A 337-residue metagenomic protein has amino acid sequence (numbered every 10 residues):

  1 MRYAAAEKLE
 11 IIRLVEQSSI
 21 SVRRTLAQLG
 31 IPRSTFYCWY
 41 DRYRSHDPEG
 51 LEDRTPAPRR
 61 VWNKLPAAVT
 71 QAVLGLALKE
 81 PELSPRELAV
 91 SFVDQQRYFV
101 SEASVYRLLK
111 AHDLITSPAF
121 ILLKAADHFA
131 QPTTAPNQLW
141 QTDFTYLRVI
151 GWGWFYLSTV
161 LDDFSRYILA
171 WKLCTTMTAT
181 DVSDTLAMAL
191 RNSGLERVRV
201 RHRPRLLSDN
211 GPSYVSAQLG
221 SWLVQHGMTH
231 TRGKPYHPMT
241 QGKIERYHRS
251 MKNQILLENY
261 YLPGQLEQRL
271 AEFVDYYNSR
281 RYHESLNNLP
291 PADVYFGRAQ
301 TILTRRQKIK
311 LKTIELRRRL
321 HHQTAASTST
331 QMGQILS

Functional and structural regions predicted by a protein language model:
M1-K79, M228-T229: Residue-centric detector for conserved, function-critical "anchor" positions in compact interaction modules
R2, V224-M228, R249-S337: C-terminal domain-tail junction helix/linker
S19-S21, L83, V100, Y261: Residue-level signal for the short linker/turn that defines the boundary of a DNA-recognition helix
D41-L139, H237-P238, Y295-I302: Basic, flexible linker segments flanking DNA-binding modules in nucleic acid-interacting mobile-element proteins
A68-V69, Y98-F99, R107-L161, Y167 (+3 more regions): Mobile-element integrase/transposase regions, centering on the N-terminal DNA-binding/Zn-coordinating module
W171-K172: Short hydrophobic alpha-helix segments
L186, R197-S216, K234-Y236, N287-A292: Acidic/histidine-rich, metal-coordinating catalytic segments
R203-N210, V224-K243, L257-P263: RNase H-like polynucleotidyl transferase catalytic core
